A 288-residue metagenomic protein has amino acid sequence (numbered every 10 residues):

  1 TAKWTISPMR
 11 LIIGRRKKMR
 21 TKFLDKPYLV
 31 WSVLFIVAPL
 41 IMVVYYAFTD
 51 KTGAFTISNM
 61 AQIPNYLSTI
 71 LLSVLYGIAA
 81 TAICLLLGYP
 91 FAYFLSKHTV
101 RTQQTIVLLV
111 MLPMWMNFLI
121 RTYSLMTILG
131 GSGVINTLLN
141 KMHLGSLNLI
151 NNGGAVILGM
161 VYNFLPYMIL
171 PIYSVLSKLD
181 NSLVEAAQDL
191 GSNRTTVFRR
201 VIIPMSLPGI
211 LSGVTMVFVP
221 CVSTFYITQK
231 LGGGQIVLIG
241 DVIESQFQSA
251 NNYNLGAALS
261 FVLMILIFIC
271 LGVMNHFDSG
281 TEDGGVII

Functional and structural regions predicted by a protein language model:
T1-S7, L11-G14, K22-Y28, F35-A38 (+4 more regions): C-terminal transmembrane helix and the adjacent membrane-cytosol boundary/short C-terminal tail of inner/organellar
K22, A79-V110, M126-T127, S182-V184 (+1 more regions): Transmembrane-helix boundary motif in ABC transporter permease subunits
P27-I36, A82, L112, Y162 (+2 more regions): Transmembrane alpha-helices
V30-L67, I128-L129, Q229, G233 (+1 more regions): Short membrane-interfacial helix/loop motifs at transmembrane-helix boundaries
V37-Y45, L86-F91, L119-Y123, N136 (+3 more regions): Membrane-embedded alpha-helices of multi-pass transport/permease systems
P39, V43, M168, G209-E244: Non-cytoplasmic
I57-N65, F225-G280: Interhelical loop and adjacent transmembrane-helix boundary motif in polytopic membrane transport permeases
T122-V161, T195, L231-Q235: Membrane-interfacial helix termini and adjacent extracytoplasmic/periplasmic loops of multi-pass transporters
